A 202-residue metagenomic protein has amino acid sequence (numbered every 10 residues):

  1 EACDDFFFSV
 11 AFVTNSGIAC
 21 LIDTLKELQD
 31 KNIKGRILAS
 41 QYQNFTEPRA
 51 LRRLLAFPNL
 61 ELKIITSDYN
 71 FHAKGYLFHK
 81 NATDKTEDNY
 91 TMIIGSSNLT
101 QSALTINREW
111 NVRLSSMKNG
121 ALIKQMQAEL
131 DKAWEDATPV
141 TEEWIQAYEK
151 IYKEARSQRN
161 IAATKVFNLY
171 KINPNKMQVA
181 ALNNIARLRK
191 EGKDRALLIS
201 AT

Functional and structural regions predicted by a protein language model:
E1-R189, K193: PLD/PLD-like phosphodiesterase catalytic module centered on the HKD motif
E191-T202: Walker A/P-loop
